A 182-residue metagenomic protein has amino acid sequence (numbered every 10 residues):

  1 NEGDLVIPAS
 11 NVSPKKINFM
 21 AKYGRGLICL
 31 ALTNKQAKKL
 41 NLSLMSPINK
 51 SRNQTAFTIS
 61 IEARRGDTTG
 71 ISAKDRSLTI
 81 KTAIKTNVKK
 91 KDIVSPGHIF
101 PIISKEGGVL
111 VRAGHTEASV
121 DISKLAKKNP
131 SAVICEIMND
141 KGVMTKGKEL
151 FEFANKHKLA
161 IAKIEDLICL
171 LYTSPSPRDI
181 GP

Functional and structural regions predicted by a protein language model:
N1-S13: N-terminal, positively charged regions that mediate nucleic acid binding
E2-G3, Y23-L27, N53-A56, V88-K89 (+4 more regions): Short coil/turn connectors at secondary-structure junctions
K16-S72: Glycine-rich, N-terminal phosphate-binding loop and its surrounding beta-alpha-beta segment
S51-G107: Hydrophobic alpha-helical hairpins/lids featuring a short glycine-rich hinge
F100, L110-V111, E117-T145, H157 (+1 more regions): Glycine-rich phosphate/pyrophosphate-binding loops and their adjacent beta-strand/loop elements at enzyme active sites
F151, D166-I168: Terminal amphipathic helices with adjacent charged low-complexity linkers/tails
Y172-P182: Single conserved hydrophobic/aromatic residue that forms the stacking wall/gate of nucleotide- or nucleobase-binding
